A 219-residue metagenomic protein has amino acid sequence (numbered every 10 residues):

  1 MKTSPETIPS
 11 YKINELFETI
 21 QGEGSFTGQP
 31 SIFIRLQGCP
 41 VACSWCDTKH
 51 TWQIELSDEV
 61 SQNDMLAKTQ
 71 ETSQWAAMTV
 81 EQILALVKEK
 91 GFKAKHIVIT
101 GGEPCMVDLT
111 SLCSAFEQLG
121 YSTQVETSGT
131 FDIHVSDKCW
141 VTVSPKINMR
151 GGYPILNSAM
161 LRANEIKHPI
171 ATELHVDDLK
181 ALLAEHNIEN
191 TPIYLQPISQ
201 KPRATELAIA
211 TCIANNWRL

Functional and structural regions predicted by a protein language model:
K2-E6: Polytopic alpha-helical membrane-helix bundles and their juxtamembrane interface segments in multi-pass membrane
T7, Y11, W45-C139: Conserved Radical SAM active-site core
I8-W52: N-terminal pre-triad scaffold of radical SAM enzymes
K12, F33-R35, D47, V98 (+3 more regions): Conserved beta-strand segments that form the floor/walls of ligand-binding pockets within enzyme and binding domains
G28-F33, C43, K49-T51, Q62-N63 (+3 more regions): General N-terminal targeting signals
L84, F92-H96, C105-R218: Conserved AdoMet/S-adenosylmethionine-binding subsite of the radical SAM
